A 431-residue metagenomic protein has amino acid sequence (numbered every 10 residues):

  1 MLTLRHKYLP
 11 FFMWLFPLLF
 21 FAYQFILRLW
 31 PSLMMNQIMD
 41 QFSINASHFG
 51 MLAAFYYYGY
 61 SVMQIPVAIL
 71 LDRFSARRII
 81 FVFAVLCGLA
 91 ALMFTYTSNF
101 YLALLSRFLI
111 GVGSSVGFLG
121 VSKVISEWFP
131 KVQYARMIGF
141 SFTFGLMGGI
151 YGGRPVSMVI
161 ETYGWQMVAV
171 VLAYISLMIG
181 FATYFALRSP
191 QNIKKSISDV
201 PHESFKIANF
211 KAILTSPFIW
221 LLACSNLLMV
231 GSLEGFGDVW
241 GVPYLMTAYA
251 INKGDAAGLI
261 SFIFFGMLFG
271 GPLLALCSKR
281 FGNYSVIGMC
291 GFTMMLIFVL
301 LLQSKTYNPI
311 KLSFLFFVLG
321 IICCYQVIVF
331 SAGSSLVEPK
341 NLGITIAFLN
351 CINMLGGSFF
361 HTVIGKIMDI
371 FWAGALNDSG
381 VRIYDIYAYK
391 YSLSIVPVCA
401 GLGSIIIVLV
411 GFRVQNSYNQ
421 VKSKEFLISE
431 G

Functional and structural regions predicted by a protein language model:
L2-H6, Q191-A223, I428-E430: Juxtamembrane intracellular "pre-TM" segments in multi-pass secondary transporters
F12-A46, V62, F236-V242, F360-G365: Extracytoplasmic
P31-L33, P217-G271, G357-G365: Extracytoplasmic gate region of multi-pass secondary transporters
M63-S75, G271-G282: Helix-to-loop junctions at the C-terminal end of transmembrane segments in multipass secondary transporters
R73-F83, K279-F292: Cytoplasmic membrane-interface "Motif A"-like loop-to-helix N-cap segments of 12-TM Major Facilitator Superfamily
A90, Y101-L109, I310-V318: Paired small-residue
S106-F144: Cytoplasmic helix-loop-helix junction between adjacent transmembrane helices in 12-TM secondary transporters
F140-S189: Helix-loop-helix hairpin linking two adjacent transmembrane segments in secondary transporters
